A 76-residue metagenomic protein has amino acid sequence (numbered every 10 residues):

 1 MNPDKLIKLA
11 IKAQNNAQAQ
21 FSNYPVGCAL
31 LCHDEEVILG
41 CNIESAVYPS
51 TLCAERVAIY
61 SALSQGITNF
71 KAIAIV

Functional and structural regions predicted by a protein language model:
M1-A19, G66-V76: C-terminal binding/interaction regions
F21-N23: Short solvent-exposed loop/turn micro-motifs enriched in small/polar/acidic residues
P25-C32: Short beta-strand scaffold segments in enzyme catalytic cores
L39-V76: Zn2+-dependent cytidine deaminase-like catalytic core
